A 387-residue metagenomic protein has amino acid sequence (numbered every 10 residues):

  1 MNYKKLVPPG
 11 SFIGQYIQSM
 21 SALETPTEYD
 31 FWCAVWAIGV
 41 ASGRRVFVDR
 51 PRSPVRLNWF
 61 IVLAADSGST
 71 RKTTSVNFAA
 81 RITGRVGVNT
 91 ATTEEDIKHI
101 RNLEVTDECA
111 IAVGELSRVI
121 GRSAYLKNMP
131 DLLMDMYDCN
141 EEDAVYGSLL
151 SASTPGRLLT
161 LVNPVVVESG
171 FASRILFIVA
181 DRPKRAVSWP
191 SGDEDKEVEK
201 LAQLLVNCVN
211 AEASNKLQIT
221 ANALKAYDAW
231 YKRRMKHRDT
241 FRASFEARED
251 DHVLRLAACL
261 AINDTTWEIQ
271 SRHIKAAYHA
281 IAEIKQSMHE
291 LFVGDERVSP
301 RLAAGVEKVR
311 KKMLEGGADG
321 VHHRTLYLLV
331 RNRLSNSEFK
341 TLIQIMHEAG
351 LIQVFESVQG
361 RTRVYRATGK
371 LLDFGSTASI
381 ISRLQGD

Functional and structural regions predicted by a protein language model:
M1-D387: Phosphate-handling catalytic cores of nucleic-acid transaction enzymes
